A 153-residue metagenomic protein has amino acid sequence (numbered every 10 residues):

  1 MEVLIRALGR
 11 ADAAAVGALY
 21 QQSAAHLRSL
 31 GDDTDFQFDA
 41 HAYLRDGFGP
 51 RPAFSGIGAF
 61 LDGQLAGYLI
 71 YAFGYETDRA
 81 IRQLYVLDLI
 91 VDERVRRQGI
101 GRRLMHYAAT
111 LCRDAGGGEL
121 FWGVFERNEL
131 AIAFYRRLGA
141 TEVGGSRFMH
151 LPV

Functional and structural regions predicted by a protein language model:
L4-A18: A short beta-loop-alpha structural element at the N-terminal edge of CoA-dependent acyl/N-acetyltransferase catalytic
Q21-R45: Conserved GNAT-fold acetyl-CoA-binding loop/helix
R45-G58, Y85: A short helix-loop-beta-strand connector motif used in the catalytic cores of GNAT acetyltransferases and, in some
F54-G67, D92: Conserved beta-hairpin
L89-R96: A short, internal acetyl-CoA/4′-phosphopantetheine-binding micro-motif in the GNAT/acyltransferase core
R102, H106, D114, E126-G145: Conserved active-site alpha-helix within GNAT-family acetyltransferase domains
R113-G123: Conserved GNAT acetyl-CoA-binding A-motif
F121-A131, H150-V153: Conserved beta-strand-loop-alpha-helix junction that forms the acyl-donor binding cleft
